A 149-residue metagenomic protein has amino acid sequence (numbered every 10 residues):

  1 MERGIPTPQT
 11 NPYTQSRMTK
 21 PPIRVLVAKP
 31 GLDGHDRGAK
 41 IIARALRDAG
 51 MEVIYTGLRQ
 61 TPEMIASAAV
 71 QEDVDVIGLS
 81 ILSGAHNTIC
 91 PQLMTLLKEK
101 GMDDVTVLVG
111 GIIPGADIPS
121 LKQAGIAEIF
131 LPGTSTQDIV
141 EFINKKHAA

Functional and structural regions predicted by a protein language model:
R3-G4: Intrinsic, low-complexity polybasic segments
T7-Q9: Intrinsically disordered, low-complexity segments enriched in serine/threonine/proline/glycine and often basic
N11-Y13: Intrinsic-disorder-associated, low-complexity terminal segments enriched in Asp/Asn/His/Tyr and depleted of Lys/Arg
M18-P22, M102: Short, flexible coil/linker segments at domain boundaries that flank nucleotide/cofactor-interacting
A39-N144: Cofactor-cradling patches in redox/metallo enzymes
K145-A149: The C-terminal output helix
